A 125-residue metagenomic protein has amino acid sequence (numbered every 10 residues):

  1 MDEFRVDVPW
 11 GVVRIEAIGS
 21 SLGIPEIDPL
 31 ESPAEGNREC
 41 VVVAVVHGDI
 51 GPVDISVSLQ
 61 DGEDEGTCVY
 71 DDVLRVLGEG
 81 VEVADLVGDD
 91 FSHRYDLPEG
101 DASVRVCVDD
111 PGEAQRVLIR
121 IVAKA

Functional and structural regions predicted by a protein language model:
M1-T67, G112-A125: Primarily secretory-pathway and cell-envelope proteins
G36-E39, E79, E99: Short, solvent-exposed coil/turn segments at beta-strand boundaries
D64-F91: Extended, solvent-exposed segments with strong compositional bias
L86, C107-D109: Surface loops and adjacent helix of pleckstrin homology
H93-L97: Short, surface-exposed loop/turn motifs with a glycine/proline- and acidic-biased composition
P98-C107: A glycine-anchored, Pro-Gly-centered beta-turn/N-cap motif
